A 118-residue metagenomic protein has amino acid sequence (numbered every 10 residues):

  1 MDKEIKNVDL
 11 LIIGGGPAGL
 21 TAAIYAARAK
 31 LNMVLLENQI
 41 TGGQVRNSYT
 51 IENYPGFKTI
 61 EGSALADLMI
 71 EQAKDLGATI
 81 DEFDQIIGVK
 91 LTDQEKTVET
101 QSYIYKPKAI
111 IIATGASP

Functional and structural regions predicted by a protein language model:
M1-I13, A66, I80-P118: FAD-binding core/adjacent interface of flavoenzyme oxidoreductases
D2-A78: Beta1-alpha1 glycine-rich phosphate/pyrophosphate-binding loop at the start of Rossmann-like nucleotide-binding domains
